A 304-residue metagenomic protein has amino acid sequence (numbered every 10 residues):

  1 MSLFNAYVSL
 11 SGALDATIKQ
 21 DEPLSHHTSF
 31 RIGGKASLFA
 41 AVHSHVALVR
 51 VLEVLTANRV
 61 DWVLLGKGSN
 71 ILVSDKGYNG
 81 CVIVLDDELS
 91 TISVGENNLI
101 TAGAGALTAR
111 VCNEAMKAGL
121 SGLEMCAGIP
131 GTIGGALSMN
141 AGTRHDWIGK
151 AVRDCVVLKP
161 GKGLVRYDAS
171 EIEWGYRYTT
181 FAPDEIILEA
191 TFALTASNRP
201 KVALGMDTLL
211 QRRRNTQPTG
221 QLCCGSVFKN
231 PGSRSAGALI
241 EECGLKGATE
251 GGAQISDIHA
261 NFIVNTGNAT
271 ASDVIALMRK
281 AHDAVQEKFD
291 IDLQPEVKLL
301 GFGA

Functional and structural regions predicted by a protein language model:
S2-A6, L10, A47, V51 (+11 more regions): General structural feature for long, well-ordered alpha-helical segments within catalytic domains of soluble enzymes
S2-I133: Anion-binding (especially nucleotide phosphate/pyrophosphate-binding) glycine-rich loop and adjoining beta-alpha core
K19-Q20, I71, L158-R279, D283-A304: Phosphate/pyrophosphate- and phosphate-bearing ligand-binding catalytic cores of soluble enzymes
R31, V84, T101-G103, E124 (+5 more regions): Conserved beta-strand segments that form the floor/walls of ligand-binding pockets within enzyme and binding domains
G33-G34, A40-H45, L72-S90, S138-A169 (+1 more regions): Structural signature of FAD isoalloxazine-binding scaffolds in flavoprotein oxidoreductases
N58, L65-K67, A151, Q221-L222 (+1 more regions): Short, basic and Ser/Thr-rich N-terminal targeting/leader segments
N70-I71, C112-A115, L123-A127, L137-W147 (+3 more regions): A generic local secondary-structure boundary/capping motif
S93, E124, V156, V297-K298: Residues embedded in well-ordered beta-strands within globular domains across many folds
